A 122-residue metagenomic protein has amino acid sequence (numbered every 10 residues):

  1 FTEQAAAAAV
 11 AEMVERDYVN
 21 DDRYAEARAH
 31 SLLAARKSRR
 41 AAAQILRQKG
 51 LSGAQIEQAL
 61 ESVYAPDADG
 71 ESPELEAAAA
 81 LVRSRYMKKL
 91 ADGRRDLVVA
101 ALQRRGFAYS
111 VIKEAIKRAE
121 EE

Functional and structural regions predicted by a protein language model:
F1-E122: An alpha-helical, amphipathic repeat domain used for nucleic-acid recognition, typified by the mTERF helical solenoid
